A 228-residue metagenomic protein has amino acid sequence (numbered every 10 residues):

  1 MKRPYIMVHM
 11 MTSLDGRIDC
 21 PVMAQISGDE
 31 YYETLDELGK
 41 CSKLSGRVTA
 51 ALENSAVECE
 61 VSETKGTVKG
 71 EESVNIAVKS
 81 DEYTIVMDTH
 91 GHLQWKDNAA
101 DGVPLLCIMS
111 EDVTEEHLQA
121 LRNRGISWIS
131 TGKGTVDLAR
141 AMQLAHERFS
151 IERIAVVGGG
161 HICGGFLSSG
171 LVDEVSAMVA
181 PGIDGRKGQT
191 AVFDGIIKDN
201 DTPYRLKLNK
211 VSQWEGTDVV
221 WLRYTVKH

Functional and structural regions predicted by a protein language model:
M1-H228: Enzymes that bind and transform nitrogen-containing heteroaromatic metabolites
